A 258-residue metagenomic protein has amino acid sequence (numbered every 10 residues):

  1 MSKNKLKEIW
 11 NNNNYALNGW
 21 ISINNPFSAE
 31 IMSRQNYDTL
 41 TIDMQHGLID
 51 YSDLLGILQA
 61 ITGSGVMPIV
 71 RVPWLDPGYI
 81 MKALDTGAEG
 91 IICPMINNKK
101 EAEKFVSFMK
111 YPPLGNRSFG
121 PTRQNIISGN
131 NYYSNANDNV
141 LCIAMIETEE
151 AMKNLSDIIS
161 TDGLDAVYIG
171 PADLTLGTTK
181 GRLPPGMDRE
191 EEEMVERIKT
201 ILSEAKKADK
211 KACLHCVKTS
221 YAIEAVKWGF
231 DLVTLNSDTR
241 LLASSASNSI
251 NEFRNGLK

Functional and structural regions predicted by a protein language model:
M1-K258: Expand to "…catalyze enediolate/carbanion chemistry for C-C bond making/breaking, isomerization, decarboxylation
